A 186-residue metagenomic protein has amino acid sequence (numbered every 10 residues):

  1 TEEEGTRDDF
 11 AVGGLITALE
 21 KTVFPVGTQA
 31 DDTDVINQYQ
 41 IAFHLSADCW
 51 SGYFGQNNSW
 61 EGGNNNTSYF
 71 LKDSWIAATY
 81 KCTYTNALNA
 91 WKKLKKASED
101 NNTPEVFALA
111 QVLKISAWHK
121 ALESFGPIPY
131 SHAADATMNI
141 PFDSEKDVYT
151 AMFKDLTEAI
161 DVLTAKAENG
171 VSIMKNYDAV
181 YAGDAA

Functional and structural regions predicted by a protein language model:
T1-S51: Membrane-proximal, proline-rich intrinsically disordered regions
N57-A186: Structured, solvent-exposed acidic/aromatic patches
